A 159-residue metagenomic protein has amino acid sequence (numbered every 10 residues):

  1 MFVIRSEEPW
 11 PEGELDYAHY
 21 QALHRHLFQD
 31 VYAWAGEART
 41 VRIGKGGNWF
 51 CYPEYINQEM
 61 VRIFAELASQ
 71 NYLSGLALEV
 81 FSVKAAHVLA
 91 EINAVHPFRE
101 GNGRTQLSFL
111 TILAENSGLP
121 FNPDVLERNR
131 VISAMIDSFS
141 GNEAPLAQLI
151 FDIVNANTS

Functional and structural regions predicted by a protein language model:
M1-S159: FIC/Doc superfamily catalytic core
